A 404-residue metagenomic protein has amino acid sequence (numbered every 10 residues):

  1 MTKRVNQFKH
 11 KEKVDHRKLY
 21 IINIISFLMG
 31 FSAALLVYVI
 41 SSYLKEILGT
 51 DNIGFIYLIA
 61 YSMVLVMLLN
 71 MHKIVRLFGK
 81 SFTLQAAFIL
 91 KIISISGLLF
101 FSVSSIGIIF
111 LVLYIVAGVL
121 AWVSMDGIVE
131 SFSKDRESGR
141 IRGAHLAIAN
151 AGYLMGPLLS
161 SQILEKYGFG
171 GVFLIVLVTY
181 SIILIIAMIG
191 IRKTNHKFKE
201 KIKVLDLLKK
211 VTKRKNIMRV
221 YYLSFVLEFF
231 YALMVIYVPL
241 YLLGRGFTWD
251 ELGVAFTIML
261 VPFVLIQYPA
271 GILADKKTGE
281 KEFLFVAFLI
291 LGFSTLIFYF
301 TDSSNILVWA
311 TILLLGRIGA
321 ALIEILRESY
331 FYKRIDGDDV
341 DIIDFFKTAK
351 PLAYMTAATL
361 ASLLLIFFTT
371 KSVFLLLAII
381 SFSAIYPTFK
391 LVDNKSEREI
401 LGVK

Functional and structural regions predicted by a protein language model:
T2-L19, R192-L223, K404: Juxtamembrane intracellular "pre-TM" segments in multi-pass secondary transporters
F8-S62, N216-F256: Helix-loop boundary and gating motifs at the non-cytosolic
F27, I106-A121, F225, I306-L322: Hydrophobic core of transmembrane alpha-helices in multi-pass small-molecule transporters, especially MFS/SLC-type
M67-K80, L164, Q267-G279, L365-I366: Helix-to-loop junctions at the C-terminal end of transmembrane segments in multipass secondary transporters
F82-G97, L177, E282-I297, A378: Structural signature of the two symmetry-related core transmembrane helices
Y114-A149: Cytoplasmic helix-loop-helix junction between adjacent transmembrane helices in 12-TM secondary transporters
V172-I189, F374-F389: Symmetry-related core transmembrane helices of the 12-TM Major Facilitator Superfamily/SLC fold
K281-I323: C-terminal transmembrane helical hairpin of 12-TM major facilitator-type secondary transporters
